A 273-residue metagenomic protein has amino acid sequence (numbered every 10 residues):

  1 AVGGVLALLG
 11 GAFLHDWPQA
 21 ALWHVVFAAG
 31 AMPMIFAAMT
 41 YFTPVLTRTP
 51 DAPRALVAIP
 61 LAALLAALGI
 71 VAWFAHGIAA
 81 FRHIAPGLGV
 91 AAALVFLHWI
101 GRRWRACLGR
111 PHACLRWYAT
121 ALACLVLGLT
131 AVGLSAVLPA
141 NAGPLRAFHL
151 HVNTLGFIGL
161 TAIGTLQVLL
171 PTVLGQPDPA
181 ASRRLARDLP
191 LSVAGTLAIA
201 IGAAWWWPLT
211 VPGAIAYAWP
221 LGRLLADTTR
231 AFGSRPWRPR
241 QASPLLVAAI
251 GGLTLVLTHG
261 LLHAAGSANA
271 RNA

Functional and structural regions predicted by a protein language model:
A1-A273: Hydrophobic alpha-helical transmembrane segments of multi-pass integral membrane proteins
